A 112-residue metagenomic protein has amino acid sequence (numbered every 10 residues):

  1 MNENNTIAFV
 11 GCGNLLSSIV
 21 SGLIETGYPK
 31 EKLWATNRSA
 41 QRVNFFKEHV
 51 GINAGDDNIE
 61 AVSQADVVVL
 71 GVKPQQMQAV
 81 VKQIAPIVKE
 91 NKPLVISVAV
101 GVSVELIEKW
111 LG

Functional and structural regions predicted by a protein language model:
M1-H49, N53-S63: NAD(P)+-binding Rossmann beta1-loop-alpha1 motif at the extreme N-terminus of oxidoreductases
V50, N58-S63, V67-L70, P74-G112: Rossmann-like NAD(P)(H) cofactor-binding subdomain of soluble oxidoreductases
